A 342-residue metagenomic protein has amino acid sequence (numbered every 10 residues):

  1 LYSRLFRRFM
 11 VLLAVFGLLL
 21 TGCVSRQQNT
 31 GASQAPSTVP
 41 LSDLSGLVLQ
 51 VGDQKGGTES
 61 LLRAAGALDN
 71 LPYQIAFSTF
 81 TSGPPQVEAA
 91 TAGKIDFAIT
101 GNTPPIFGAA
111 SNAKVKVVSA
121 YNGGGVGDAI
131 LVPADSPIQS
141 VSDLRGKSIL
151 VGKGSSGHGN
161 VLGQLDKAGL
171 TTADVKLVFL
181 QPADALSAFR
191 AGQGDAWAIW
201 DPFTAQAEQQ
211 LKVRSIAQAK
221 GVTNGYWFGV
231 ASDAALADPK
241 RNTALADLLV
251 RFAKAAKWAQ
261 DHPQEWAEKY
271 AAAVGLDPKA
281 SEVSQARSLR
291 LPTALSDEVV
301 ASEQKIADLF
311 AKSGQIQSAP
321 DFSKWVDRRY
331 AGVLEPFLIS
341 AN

Functional and structural regions predicted by a protein language model:
L1-M10: Bacterial N-terminal signal peptides that target proteins for export
L19-G22: C-terminal motif of bacterial Sec signal peptides marking the signal peptidase cleavage site
V24-Q27: Bacterial signal peptide processing site
N29-T171, K176-F179, D195-A198, I216 (+1 more regions): Short, glycine-/small- and polar/acidic-enriched structural segments that line small-molecule recognition paths
D69-N70, G221-V222, R290-V299, F322: Short, solvent-exposed loop/beta-turn-alpha elements that line the ligand-binding surface or hinge of extracytoplasmic
T103, L177-V178, A183-A272: Pocket-lining segment of extracytoplasmic ligand-binding domains
D238-Q317: Secondary-structure end/capping motifs
F310-N342: Conserved C-terminal helix/tail region of periplasmic/extracytoplasmic solute-binding proteins
